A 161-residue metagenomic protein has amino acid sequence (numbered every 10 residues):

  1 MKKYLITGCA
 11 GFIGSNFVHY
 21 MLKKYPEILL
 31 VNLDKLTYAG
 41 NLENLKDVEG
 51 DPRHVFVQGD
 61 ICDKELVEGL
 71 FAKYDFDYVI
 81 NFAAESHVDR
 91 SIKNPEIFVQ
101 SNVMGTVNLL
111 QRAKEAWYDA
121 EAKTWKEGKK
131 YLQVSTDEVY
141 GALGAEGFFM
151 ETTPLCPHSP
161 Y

Functional and structural regions predicted by a protein language model:
M1-Y161: N-terminal Rossmann-like NAD(P)+-binding domain of SDR-like oxidoreductases, especially those catalyzing
